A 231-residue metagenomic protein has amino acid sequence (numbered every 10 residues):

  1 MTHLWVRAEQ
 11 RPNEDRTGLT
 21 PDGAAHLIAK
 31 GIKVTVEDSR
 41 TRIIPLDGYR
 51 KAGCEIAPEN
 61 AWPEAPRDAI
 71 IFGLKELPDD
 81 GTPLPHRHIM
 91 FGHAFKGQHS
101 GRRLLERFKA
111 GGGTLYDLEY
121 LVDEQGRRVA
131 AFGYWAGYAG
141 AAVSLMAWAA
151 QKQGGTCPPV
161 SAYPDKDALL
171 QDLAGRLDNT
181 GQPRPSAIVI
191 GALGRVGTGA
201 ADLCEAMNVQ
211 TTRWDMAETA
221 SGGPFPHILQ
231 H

Functional and structural regions predicted by a protein language model:
T2-H3, A8, D79-P183: Glycine/serine-rich phosphate-binding loop and adjoining beta1-alpha1 elements at the start of nucleotide-handling
T2-R107: An N-terminal-biased, well-structured beta-alpha scaffold segment characteristic of Rossmann-like dinucleotide-binding
A8-S39, I44, T156-H231: Glycine-rich phosphate/diphosphate-binding loop of Rossmann-like nucleotide-binding domains
V34, I56, T114-Y116, T211: Hydrophobic beta-strand scaffold residues
K51-E55, G133-W135, L229-H231: Short, hinge-like loop/turn segments at secondary-structure boundaries
N60, G92, E119, D215-A217: Residues at the C-termini of beta-strands that transition into short coil/loop
I70-E76, A130-Y134, F225-L229: Short, surface-exposed amphipathic charged segments that create phosphate/polyanion-binding patches used for binding
F72, I89, Y116, T212-W214: Hydrophobic/aromatic beta-strand patches that form the interior of the parallel beta-sheet core in alpha/beta enzyme
